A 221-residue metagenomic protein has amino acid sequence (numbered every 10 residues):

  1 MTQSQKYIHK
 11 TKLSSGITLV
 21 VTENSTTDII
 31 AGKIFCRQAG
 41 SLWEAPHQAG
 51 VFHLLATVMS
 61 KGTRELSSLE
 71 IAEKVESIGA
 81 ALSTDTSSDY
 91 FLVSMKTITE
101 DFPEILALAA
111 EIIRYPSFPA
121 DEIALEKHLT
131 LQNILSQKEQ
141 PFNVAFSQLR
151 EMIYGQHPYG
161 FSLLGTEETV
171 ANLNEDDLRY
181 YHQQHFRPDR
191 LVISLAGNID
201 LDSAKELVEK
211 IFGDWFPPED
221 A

Functional and structural regions predicted by a protein language model:
M1-E73, T86, S94-T97, A107-L108 (+1 more regions): His/Glu-rich zincin catalytic helix
C36, E70-Y181, I199-D202, K210: Acidic/histidine-enriched segments that form metal/cofactor-coordinating and catalytic pocket/exosite environments
